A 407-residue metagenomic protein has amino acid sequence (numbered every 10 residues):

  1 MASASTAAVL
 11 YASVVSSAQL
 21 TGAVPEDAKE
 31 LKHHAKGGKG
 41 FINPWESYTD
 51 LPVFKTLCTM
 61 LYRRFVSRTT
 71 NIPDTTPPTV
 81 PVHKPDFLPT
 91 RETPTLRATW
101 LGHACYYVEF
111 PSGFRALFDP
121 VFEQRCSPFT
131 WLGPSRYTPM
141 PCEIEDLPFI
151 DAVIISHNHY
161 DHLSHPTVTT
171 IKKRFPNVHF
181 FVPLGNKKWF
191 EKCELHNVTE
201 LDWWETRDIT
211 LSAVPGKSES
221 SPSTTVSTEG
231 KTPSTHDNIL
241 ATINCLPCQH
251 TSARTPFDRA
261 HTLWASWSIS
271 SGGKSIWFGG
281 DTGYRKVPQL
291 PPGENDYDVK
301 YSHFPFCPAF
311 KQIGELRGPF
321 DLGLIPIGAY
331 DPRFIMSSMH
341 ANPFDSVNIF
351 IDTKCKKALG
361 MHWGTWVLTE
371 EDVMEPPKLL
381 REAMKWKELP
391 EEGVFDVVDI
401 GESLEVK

Functional and structural regions predicted by a protein language model:
M1-D146, G272-G280, D321, G328: Metallo-beta-lactamase
M1-K36, I42, I144-L147, A152 (+3 more regions): Cap/insert and terminal regions of metallo-dependent hydrolase folds
L96-R97, F175-F180: Short active-site oxyanion
G102-H103, P183-W189, W203-W204: Short, polar loop motifs at secondary-structure junctions
C105, E109, V214-L316, I335-F344: Catalytic core of the metallo-beta-lactamase
V108, D119, H157, F180 (+4 more regions): Divalent metal-coordination and catalytic microenvironments
P120-E123, N158, G185-N186, L246-H250 (+3 more regions): Active-site metal-binding loops of divalent metal-dependent hydrolases
I150-D161: Metallo-beta-lactamase
